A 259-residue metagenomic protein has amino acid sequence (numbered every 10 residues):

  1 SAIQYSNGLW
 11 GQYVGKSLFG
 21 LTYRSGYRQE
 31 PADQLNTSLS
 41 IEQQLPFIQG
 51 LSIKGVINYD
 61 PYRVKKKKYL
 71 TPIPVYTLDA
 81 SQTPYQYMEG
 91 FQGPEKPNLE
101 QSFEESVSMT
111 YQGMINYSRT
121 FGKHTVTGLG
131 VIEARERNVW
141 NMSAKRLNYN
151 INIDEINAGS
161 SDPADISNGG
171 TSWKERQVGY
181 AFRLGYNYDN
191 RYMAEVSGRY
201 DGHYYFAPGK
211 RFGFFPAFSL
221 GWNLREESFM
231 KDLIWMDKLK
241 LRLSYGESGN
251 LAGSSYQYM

Functional and structural regions predicted by a protein language model:
S1-K16, P72-E95, N138-N168, Q257-M259: Surface-exposed loop/turn segments flanking beta-strands in extracellular/periplasmic regions
G15-K68, N98-T120, T127, V139-N141 (+2 more regions): Outer-membrane beta-barrel transmembrane strands
F47-Q49, G122-H124, E136, N190 (+3 more regions): Short coil turns and loop connectors of transmembrane beta-barrels in diderm outer membranes and organellar homologs
I57-K65, I132-N138, G198-Y204, L224-E226 (+1 more regions): Transmembrane beta-strands of outer-membrane beta-barrel pores
S161-A181, E247, M259: Outer-membrane beta-barrel signature, preferentially recognizing the C-terminal barrel domain of Gram-negative
G185, F214-W222: Feature captures outer-membrane beta-barrel proteins of Gram-negative bacteria and organelles
P208-F212: Short glycine/threonine-rich loop-to-helix capping motif typified by GTGT followed within a few residues by an Asp-Pro
D237-M259: Surface-exposed extracellular loop regions of Gram-negative outer-membrane beta-barrel proteins, predominantly
